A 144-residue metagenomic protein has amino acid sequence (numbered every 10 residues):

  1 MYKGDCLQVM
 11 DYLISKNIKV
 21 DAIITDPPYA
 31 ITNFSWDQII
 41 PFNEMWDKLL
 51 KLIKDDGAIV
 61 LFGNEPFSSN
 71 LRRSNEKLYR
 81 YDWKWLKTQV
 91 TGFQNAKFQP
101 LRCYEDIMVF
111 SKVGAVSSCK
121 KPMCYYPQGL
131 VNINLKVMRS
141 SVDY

Functional and structural regions predicted by a protein language model:
M1-Y144: Core catalytic lobe of class I
